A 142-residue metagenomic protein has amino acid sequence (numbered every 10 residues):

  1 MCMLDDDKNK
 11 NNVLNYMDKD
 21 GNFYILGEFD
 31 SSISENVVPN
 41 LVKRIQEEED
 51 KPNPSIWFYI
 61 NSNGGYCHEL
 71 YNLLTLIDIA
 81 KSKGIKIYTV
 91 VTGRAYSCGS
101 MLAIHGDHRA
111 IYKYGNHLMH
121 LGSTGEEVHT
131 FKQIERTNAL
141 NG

Functional and structural regions predicted by a protein language model:
M1-G142: Terminal-region recognition feature
